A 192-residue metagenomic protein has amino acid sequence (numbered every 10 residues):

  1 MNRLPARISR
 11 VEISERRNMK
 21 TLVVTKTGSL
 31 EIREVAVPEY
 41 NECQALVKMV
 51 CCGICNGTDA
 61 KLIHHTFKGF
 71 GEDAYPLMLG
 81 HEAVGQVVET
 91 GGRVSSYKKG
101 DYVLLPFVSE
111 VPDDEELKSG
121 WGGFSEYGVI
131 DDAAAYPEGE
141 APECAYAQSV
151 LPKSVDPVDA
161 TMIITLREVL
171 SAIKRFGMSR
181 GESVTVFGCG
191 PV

Functional and structural regions predicted by a protein language model:
R7-N18: Short, Lys/Arg-enriched N-terminal segments with co-localized hydrophobic residues within the first ~10-30 amino acids
K20, E31, A36, K48 (+2 more regions): Residues located in well-ordered beta-strands
K20, Q44-L46, S183: Residues that mark the start of a beta-strand
P38-G53, T66-S109, G120-G122: Glycine-rich beta-strand-centered segment in the early N-terminal region that forms part of a ligand/cofactor-binding
G57-I63: Cytochrome P450 core scaffold surrounding the K-helix E-X-X-R motif and the conserved "meander" helix-loop region
E110-V184: NAD(P)H dinucleotide-binding glycine-rich loop of Rossmann-like/cofactor-binding domains, especially the beta1-alpha1
G190-P191: Glycine-rich NAD(P) Rossmann-fold beta1-alpha1 loop
